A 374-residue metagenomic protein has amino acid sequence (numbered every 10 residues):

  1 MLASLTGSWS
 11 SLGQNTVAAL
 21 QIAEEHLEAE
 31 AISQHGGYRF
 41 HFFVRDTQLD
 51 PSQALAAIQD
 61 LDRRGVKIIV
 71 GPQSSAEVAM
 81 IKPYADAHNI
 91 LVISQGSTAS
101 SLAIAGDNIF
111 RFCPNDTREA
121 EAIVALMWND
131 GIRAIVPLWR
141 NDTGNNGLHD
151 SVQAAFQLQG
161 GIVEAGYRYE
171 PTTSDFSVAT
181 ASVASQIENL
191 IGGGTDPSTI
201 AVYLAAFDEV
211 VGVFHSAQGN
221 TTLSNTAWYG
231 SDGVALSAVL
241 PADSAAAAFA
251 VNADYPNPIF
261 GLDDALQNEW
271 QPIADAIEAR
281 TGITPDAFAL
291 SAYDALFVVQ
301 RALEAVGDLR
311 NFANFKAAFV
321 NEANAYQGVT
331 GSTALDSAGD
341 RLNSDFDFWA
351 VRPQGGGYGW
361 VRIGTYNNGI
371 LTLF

Functional and structural regions predicted by a protein language model:
M1, L61-S75, I93-Q95, V136-W139 (+3 more regions): Periplasmic-binding protein-like
M1-Q21, R45-P51, S74, N141-N145 (+1 more regions): Extracytoplasmic "Venus flytrap"
S11-A18, H26, E30-I104, F112 (+3 more regions): Beta-alpha junction/loop-to-helix N-cap segments that form part of ligand/metal-binding clefts
L12-A31, Q53, E119, T143-V163 (+1 more regions): Short, solvent-exposed amphipathic alpha-helices that sit in or adjacent to ligand/effector-binding or catalytic
Y38-F40, R64-I68, A87-L91, A105-N108 (+6 more regions): Loop/turn elements at helix/coil->beta-strand transitions in domains of secreted/extracellular proteins
A99-S101, G106-G219, D264-N268, P272: Extracellular/periplasmic Venus flytrap/periplasmic-binding protein
F214-Y293, R310, N367-L373: Extracellular/periplasmic periplasmic-binding protein-like sensory domains
A276-L290, Q300-V361, L373: Segments of small-molecule ligand-sensing domains
